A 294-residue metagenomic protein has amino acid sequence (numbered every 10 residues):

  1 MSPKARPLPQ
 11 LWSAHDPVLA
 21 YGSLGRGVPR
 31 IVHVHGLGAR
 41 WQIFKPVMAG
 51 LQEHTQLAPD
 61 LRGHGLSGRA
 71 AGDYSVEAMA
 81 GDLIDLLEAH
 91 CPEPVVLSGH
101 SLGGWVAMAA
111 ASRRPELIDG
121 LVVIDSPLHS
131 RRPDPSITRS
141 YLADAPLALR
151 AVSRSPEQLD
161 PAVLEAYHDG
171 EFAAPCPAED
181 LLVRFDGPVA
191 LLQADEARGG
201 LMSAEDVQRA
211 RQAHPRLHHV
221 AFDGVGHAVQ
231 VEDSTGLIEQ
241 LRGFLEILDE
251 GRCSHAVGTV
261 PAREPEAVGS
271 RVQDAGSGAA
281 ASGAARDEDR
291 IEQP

Functional and structural regions predicted by a protein language model:
M1-I31, Q52-T55, P92-E93, D119 (+8 more regions): Alpha/beta-hydrolase fold catalytic core
G22-L66: Conserved HGGG/HGGXW glycine-rich cap/lid loop of the alpha/beta-hydrolase fold
H35, V95, G99-S101: Conserved alpha/beta-hydrolase "nucleophile elbow" surrounding the catalytic nucleophile
A78-V95: Conserved acidic catalytic loop of the alpha/beta-hydrolase fold
W105-S112, D119-A148: Flexible "cap/lid" loop of the alpha/beta hydrolase fold
A151-G187, Q193-R198: Hydrophobic, aromatic-rich cap/lid helix
Q193-V225: Conserved loop-alpha-helix segment in the C-terminal half of the alpha/beta-hydrolase fold that carries the catalytic
V225-S234: Catalytic histidine-centered segment of alpha/beta-hydrolase-like enzymes
